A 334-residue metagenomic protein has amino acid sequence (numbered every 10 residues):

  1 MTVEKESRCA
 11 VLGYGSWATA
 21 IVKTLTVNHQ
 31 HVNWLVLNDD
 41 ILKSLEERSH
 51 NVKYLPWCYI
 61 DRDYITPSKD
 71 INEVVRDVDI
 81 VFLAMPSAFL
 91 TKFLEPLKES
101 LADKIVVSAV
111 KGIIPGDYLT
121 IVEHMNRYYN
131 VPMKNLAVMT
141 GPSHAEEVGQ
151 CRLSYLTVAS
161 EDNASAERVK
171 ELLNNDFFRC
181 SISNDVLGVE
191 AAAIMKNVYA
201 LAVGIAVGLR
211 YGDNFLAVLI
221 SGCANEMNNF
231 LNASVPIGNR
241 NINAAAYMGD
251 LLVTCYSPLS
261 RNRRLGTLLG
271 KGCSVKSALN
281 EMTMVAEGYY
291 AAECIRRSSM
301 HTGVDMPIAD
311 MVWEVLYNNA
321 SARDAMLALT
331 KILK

Functional and structural regions predicted by a protein language model:
M1-C58, Y64-K69: NAD(P)+-binding Rossmann beta1-loop-alpha1 motif at the extreme N-terminus of oxidoreductases
R62, P67-R76, I80-L153, V169-E171: Rossmann-like NAD(P)(H) cofactor-binding subdomain of soluble oxidoreductases
R76-D77, M195, M248: Alpha-helix C-terminal capping/helix-to-coil transition sites in glycosyltransferase folds
F89, S100, R127-N135, L153-R240: Internal alpha-helical scaffold of NAD(P)-dependent oxidoreductase catalytic cores
V203-V207, N232-K334: NAD(P)-dependent Rossmann-like dehydrogenase/reductase catalytic/cofactor-binding core
